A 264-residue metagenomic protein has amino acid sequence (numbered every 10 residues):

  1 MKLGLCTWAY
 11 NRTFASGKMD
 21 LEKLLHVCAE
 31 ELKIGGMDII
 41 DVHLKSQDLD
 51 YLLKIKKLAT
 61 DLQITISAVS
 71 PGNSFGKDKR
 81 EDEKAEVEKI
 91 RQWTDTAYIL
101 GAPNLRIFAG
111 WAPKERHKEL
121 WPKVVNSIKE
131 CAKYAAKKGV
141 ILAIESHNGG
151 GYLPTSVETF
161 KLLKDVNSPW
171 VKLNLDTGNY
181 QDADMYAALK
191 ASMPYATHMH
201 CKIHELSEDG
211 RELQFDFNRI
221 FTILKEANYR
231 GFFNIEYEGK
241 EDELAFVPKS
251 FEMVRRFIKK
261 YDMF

Functional and structural regions predicted by a protein language model:
M1-I99, A136, S168, K172 (+4 more regions): N-terminal pre-domain/capping segments
M19-K23, Y51-K54, E83-R91, L120-I128 (+4 more regions): Charged helix-capping and loop-helix junction motifs
E30, G36-M37, S67-V69, N126-T222: Acidic/histidine-rich catalytic cores of soluble enzymes
K33-I34, A97, A102, A196 (+1 more regions): A structural motif
I40, F108, K202, E236: Conserved residues at the C-terminal ends of beta-strands
I64, A102-P103, V140, A227-G231: A short helix->loop->beta-strand "cap" motif at the edges of active sites that frequently abuts
A97-H117, K138-H147: Active-site groove signature of glycoside hydrolases
F232-G239: Short acidic/histidine-rich active-site segments
